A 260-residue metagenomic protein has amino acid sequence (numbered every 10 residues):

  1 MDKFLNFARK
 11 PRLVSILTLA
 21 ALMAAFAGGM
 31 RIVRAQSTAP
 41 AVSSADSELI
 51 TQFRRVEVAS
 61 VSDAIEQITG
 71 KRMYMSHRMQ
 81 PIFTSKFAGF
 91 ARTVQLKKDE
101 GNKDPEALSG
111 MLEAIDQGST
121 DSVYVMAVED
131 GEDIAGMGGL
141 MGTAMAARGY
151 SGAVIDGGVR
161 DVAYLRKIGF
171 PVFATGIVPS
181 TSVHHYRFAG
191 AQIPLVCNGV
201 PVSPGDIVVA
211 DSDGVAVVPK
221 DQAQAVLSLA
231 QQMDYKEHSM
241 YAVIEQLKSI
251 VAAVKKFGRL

Functional and structural regions predicted by a protein language model:
K3-T18: Bacterial N-terminal signal peptides that target proteins for export
I16-A27: Bacterial N-terminal signal peptides
A27-S37: Signal peptide processing junction and immediate N-terminal pro/mature segment of secreted/exported proteins
Q36-E106, K236, A242-I250, K255-K256: Intrinsically disordered, low-complexity regions enriched in acidic/Ser/Thr/Pro/Gln residues
M73-S76, Q95, V125-A127, A153-G157 (+2 more regions): General beta-strand structural signal in soluble alpha/beta enzymes
A114-G157: Extracellular/luminal Protease-associated
T143-A147, S151-S180: Ligand/cofactor pocket segment of small-molecule handling proteins
I177-A253: Acidic, glycine-rich flexible loop/linker segments
